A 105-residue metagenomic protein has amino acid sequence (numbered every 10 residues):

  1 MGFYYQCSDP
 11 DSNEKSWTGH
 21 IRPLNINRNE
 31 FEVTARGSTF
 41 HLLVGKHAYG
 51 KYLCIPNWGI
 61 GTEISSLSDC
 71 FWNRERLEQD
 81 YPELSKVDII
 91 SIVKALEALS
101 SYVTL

Functional and structural regions predicted by a protein language model:
M1-A35: Negatively charged, low-complexity tracts enriched in Asp/Glu with abundant Ser/Thr
S12-K15, S38-L43, G59-L67: Short, surface-exposed beta-strand/loop "edge" segments at domain boundaries and coil↔beta transitions
G19, A35, G45, G61 (+1 more regions): Small side chains
L24, L43-H47: Short beta-strand micro-motifs enriched in acidic
N29-A35, H41, K51-P56: Short linear proline/tyrosine/threonine-rich motifs used for host-factor recruitment and membrane trafficking/assembly
G59-L105: Mixed-charge, Lys/Arg-enriched low-complexity segments
